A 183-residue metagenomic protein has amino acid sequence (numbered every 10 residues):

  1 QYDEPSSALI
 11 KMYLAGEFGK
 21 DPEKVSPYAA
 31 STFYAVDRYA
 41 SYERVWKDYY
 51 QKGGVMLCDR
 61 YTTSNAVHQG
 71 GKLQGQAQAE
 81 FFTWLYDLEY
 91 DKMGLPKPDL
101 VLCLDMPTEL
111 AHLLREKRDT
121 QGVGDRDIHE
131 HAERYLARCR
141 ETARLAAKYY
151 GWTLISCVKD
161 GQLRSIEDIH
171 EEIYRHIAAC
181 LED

Functional and structural regions predicted by a protein language model:
Q1-D87, D91-M93: ATP-dependent small-molecule kinase phosphotransfer cores that center on conserved nucleotide phosphate-binding segments
Y13, V36, R60, L104-D105 (+2 more regions): Conserved catalytic core of Hanks-type protein kinase domains
Q51-K52, P96-K97, K148: Short loop/turn elements that form and flank the Walker-type P-loop nucleotide-binding site in RecA-like NTPase cores
L57, L100-L102, T153-I155: Hydrophobic/aromatic beta-strand patches that form the interior of the parallel beta-sheet core in alpha/beta enzyme
T63-E141: A glycine- and Lys/Arg-enriched "phosphate-lid" helix/loop adjacent to the NTP-binding pocket of small-molecule kinases
E109-D183: NTP-dependent small-molecule kinase module
